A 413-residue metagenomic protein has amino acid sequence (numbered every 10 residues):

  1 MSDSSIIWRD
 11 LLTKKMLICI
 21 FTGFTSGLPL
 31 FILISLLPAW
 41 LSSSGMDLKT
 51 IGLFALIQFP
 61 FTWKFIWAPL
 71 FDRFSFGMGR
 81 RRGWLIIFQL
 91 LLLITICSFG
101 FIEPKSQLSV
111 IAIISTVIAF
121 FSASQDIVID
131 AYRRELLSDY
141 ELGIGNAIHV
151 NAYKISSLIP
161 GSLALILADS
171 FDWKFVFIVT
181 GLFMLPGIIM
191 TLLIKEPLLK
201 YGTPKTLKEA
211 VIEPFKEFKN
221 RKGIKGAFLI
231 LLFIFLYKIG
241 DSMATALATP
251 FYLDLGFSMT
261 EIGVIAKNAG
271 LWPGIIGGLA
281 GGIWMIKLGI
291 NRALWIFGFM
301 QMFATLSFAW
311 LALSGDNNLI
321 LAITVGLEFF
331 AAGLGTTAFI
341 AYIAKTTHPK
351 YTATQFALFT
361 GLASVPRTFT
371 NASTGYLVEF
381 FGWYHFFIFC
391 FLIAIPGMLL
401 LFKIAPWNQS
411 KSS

Functional and structural regions predicted by a protein language model:
S2-L12, E196-I230: Juxtamembrane intracellular "pre-TM" segments in multi-pass secondary transporters
D3-F61, L229-F233, Y237-F251, G263: Helix-loop boundary and gating motifs at the non-cytosolic
F61-K64, G143-S162, A168, T360-N371: Glycine-rich segments within core transmembrane alpha-helices of 12-TM secondary carriers
W63-G79, I276-A293, V378-E379: Helix-to-loop junctions at the C-terminal end of transmembrane segments in multipass secondary transporters
I86-K105, F299-D316: C-terminal ends and interior cores of transmembrane alpha-helices in multi-pass membrane transporters/permeases
I87-L93, F175-L192, H385-K403: Symmetry-related core transmembrane helices of the 12-TM Major Facilitator Superfamily/SLC fold
A123-L137, L334-H348: Intracellular juxtamembrane helix-capping segments at the cytosolic ends of symmetry-related transmembrane helices
R292-F339: C-terminal transmembrane helical hairpin of 12-TM major facilitator-type secondary transporters
